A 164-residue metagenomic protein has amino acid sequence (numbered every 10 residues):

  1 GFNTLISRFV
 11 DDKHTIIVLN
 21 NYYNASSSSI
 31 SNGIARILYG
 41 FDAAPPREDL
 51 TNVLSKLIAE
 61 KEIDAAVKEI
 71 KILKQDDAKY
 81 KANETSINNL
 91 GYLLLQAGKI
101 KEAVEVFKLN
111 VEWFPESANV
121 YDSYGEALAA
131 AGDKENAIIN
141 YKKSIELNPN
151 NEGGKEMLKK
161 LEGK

Functional and structural regions predicted by a protein language model:
G1-L73, N83-Y92, Q96: Catalytic loop of the DD-peptidase/beta-lactamase superfamily, centered on the K-T-G motif and neighboring
E84, I100, A118-D122, E152-G153: Helix-start (N-cap) detector for alpha-helical repeat units in TPR-like alpha-solenoids, especially tetratricopeptide
Q96, A130, K160-K164: Register position in tetratricopeptide repeats
N110, K143-S144: Canonical positions in the second alpha-helix
